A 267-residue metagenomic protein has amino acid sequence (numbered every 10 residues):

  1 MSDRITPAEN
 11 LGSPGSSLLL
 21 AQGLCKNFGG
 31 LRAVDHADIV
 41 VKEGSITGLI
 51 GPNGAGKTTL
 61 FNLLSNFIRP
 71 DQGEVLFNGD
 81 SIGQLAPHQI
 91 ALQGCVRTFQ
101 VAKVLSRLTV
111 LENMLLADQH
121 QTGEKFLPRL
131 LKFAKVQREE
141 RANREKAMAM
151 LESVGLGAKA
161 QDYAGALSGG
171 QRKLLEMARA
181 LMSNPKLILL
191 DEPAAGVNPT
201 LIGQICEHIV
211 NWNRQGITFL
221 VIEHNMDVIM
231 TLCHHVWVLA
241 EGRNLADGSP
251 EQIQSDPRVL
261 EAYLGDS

Functional and structural regions predicted by a protein language model:
I50-P52: The feature captures the beta-strand-to-loop junction immediately N-terminal to the Walker
S65: Helix-to-loop junction immediately C-terminal to a conserved catalytic motif
G73-D80, L92-Q93: Conserved ABC transporter NBD signature motif
E124-K159, E207-V210: Conserved ABC ATPase "signature" region
N184: Conserved catalytic motifs of ABC-family nucleotide-binding domains
I188-E192: Catalytic Walker B motif of ABC-type/P-loop ATPase nucleotide-binding domains
